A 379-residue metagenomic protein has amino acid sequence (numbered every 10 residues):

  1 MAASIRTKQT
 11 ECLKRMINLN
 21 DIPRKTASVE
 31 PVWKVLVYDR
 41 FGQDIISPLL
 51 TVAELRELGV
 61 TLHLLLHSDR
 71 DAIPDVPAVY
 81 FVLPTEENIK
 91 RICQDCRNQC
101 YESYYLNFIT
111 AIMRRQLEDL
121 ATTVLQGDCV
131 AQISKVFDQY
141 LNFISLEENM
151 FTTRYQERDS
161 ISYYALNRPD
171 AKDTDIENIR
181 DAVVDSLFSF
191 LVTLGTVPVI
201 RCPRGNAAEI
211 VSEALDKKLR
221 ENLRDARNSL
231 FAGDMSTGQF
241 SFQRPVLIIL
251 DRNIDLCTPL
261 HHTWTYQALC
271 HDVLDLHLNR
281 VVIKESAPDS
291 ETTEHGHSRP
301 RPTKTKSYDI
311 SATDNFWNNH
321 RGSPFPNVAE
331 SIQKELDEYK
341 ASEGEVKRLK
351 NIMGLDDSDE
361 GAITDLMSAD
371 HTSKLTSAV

Functional and structural regions predicted by a protein language model:
M1-V379: Extended, well-folded catalytic/binding cores that form a central cleft or groove in large enzyme and scaffold domains
